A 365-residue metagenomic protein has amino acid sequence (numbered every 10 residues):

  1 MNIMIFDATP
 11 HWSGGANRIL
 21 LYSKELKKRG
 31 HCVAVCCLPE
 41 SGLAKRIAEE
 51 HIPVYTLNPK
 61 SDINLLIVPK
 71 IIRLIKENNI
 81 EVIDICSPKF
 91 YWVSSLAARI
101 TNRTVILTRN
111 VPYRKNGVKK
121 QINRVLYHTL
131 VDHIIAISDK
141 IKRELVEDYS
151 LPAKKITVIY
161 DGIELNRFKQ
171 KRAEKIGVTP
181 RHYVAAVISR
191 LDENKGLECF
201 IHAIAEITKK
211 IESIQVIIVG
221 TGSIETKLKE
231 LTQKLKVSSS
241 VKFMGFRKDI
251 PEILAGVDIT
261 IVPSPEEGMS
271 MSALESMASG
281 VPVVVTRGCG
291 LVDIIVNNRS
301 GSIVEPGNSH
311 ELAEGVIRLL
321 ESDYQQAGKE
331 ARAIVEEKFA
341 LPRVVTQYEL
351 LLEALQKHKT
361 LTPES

Functional and structural regions predicted by a protein language model:
S13-K24, Y183, V187-K209, V216 (+4 more regions): A conserved mid-protein helix/loop that constitutes part of the nucleotide-sugar donor-binding site
C36, P282-V285, I295: Short hydrophobic beta-strand element within catalytic cores of glycosyltransferases and related nucleotide-activated
D62-L66, R143-D148, A153-K155, Y160-G177 (+1 more regions): Acidic anion/phosphate-binding donor-loop and adjacent secondary structure in glycosyltransferase catalytic cores
V105-H133, R143, S150: A conserved, positively charged/aromatic
K229-G245: Nucleotide-activated donor-binding/catalytic signature segment of Leloir-type glycosyltransferases, i.e., the conserved
F246, P265: Aromatic "clamp/platform" in nucleotide-sugar-dependent glycosyltransferases that forms part of the donor/acceptor
N297-N298, S302-S309, R318-S322: Conserved acidic donor-binding segment of nucleotide-sugar-dependent glycosyltransferases
Q325-K338, Q347-L350: A short, well-ordered alpha-helix in the C-terminal region of glycosyltransferases
